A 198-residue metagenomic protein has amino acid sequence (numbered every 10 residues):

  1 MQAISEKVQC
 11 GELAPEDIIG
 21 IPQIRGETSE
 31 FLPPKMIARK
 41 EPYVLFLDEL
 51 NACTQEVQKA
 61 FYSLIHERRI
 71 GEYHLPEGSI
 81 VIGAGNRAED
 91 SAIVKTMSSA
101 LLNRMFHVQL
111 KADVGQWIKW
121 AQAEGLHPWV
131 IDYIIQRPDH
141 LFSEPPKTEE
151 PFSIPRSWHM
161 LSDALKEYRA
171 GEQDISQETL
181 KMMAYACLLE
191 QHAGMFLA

Functional and structural regions predicted by a protein language model:
M1-Q136: AAA+ P-loop NTPase catalytic core and its hallmark functional loops
A123-A198: Alpha-helical lid/collar subdomain of P-loop NTPases
